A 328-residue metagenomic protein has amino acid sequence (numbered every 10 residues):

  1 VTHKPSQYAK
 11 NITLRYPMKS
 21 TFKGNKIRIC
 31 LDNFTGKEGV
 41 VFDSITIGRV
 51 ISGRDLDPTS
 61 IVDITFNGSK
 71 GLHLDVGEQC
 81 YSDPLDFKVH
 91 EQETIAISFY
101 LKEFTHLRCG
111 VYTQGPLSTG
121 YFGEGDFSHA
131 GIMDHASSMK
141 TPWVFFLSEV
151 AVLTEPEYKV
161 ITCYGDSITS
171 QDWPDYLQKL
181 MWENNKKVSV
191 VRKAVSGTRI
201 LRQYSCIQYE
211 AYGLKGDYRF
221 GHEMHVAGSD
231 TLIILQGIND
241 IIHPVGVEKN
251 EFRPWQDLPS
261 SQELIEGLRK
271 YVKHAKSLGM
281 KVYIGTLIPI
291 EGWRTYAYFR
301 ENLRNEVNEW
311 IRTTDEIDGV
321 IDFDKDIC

Functional and structural regions predicted by a protein language model:
V1-Y164, T169-S170, D175, W182-K186: N-terminal secretory targeting modules
R15-Y16, L31, G39, D43-G48 (+3 more regions): Conserved SGNH/GDSL esterase-like catalytic core that processes O-acyl groups on lipids and polysaccharides
V195, I238, L287, F323-K325: Active-site loop/turn elements of alpha/beta-hydrolase fold enzymes, especially the short glycine-/histidine-rich
I233-L235, V282-T286: Short beta-strand segments at enzyme active-site cores
L268-G279: Surface-exposed amphipathic alpha-helices with a cationic face
Y283, P289-D324: Substrate-gating cap/lid alpha-helix
C328: Flexible glycine/proline-rich, aromatic-decorated loop/lid segments
